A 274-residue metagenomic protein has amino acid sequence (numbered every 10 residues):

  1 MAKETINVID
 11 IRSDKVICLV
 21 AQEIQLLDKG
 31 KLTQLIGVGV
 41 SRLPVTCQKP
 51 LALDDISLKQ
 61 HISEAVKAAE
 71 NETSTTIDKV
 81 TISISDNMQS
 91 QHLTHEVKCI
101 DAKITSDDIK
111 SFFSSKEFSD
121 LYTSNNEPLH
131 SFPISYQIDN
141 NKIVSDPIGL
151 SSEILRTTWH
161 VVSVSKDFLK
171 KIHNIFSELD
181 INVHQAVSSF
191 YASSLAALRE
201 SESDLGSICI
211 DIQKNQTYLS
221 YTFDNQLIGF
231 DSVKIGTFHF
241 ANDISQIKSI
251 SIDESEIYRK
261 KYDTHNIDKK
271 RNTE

Functional and structural regions predicted by a protein language model:
M1-K15, L19-K79, I84-S207, Q226-I228 (+1 more regions): Nucleotide/phosphate-binding catalytic cleft detector across ATP-hydrolyzing and phosphate-transferring enzymes
N71-T73, V161, L169, H173-N174 (+2 more regions): Phosphate-binding glycine-rich/basic clefts of nucleotide- and phosphate-handling proteins, predominantly
I210: Asp-based phosphoryl-transfer active-site loop
Q213-N215: Acidic-glycine-rich active-site phosphate/pyrophosphate-binding loop
Y218-S220: A structural feature that tracks compact, well-ordered secondary-structure segments with a strong bias toward
